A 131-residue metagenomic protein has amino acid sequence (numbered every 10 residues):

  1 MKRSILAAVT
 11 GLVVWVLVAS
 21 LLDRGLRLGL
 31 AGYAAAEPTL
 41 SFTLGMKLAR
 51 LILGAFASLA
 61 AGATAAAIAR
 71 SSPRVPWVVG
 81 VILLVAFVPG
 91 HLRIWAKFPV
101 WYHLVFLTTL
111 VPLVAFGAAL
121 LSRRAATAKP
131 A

Functional and structural regions predicted by a protein language model:
M1-A131: Juxtamembrane/disordered regions of integral membrane proteins
